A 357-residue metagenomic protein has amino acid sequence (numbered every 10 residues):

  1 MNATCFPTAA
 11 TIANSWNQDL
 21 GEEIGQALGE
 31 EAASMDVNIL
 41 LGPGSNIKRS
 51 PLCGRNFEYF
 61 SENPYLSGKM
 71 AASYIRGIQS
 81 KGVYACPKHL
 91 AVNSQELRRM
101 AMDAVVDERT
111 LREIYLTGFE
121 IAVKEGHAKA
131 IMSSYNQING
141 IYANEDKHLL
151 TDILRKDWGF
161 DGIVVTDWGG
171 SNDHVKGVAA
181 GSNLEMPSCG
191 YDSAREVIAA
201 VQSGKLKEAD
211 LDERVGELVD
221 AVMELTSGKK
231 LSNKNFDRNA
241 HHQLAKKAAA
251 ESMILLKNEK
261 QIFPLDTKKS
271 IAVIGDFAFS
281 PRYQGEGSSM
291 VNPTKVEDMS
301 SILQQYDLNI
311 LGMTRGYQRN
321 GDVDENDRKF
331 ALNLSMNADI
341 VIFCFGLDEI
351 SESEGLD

Functional and structural regions predicted by a protein language model:
M1-D357: Glycoside hydrolase catalytic-domain context in secreted enzymes
